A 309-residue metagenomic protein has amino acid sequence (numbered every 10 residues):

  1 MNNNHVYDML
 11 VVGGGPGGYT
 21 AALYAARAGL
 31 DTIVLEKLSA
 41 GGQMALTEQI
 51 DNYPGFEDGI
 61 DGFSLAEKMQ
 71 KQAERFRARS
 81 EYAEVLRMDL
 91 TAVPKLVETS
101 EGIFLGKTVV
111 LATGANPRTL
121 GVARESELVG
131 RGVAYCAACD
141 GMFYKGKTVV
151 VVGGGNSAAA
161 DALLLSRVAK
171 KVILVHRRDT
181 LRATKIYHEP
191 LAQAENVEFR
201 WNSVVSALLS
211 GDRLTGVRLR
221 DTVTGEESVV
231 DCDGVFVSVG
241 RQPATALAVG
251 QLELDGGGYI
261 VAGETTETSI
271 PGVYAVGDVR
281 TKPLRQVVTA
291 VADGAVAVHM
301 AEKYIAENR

Functional and structural regions predicted by a protein language model:
N3, Y7-F76, A159-T184, D255: Beta1-alpha1 glycine-rich phosphate/pyrophosphate-binding loop at the start of Rossmann-like nucleotide-binding domains
V6, G121, E127-F143, V239-T289 (+2 more regions): FAD-site-proximal beta/loop scaffold in flavoenzymes
G13-G18, G114, G153-G155, G277: Conserved phosphate-binding and hydrolysis motifs of nucleotide-dependent enzymes
A22-L23, L46, G121-R124, A162-L164 (+3 more regions): Short amphipathic alpha-helical segments
A73-V93, V97-E98, F104, S166-G263 (+1 more regions): A Rossmann-like FAD-binding core segment of flavoenzymes
S80-F143, G154: Glycine/small-residue-rich loop that forms an oxyanion/phosphate-binding "nest" at active or ligand-binding sites
